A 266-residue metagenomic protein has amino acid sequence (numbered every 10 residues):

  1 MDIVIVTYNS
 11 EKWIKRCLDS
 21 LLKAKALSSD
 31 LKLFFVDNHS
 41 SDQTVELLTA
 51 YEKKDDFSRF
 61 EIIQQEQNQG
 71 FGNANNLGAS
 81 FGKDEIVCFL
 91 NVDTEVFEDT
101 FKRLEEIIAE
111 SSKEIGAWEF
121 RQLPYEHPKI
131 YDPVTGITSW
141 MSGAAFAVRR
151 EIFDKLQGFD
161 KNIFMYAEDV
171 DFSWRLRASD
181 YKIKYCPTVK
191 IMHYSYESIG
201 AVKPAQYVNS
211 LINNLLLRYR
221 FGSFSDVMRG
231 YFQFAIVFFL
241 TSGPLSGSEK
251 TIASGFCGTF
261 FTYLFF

Functional and structural regions predicted by a protein language model:
S10-A24: Short, well-formed alpha-helical segments that are part of the catalytic scaffolds of diverse glycosyltransferases
S20, D37-E46, Q67, T94-F97: A conserved acidic beta->alpha catalytic loop
D30-H39, I63-Q65: Short beta-strand/loop segment that forms part of the nucleotide-sugar
Q64-G82: Glycine-rich, basic loop-to-helix element that forms the pyrophosphate-binding segment of sugar-nucleotide handling
V87: Short aromatic/hydrophobic "clamp" motif used to bind/position activated sugar donors
E95-D132: Conserved donor NDP-sugar-binding/catalytic core segment of glycosyltransferases
L104, F146-V148, I152-Q157, N162-K190 (+1 more regions): A short, conserved alpha-helix in the catalytic core of glycosyltransferases
I183-F265: Active-site-adjacent helix/loop segment of glycosyltransferases that harbors family-specific signature motifs
